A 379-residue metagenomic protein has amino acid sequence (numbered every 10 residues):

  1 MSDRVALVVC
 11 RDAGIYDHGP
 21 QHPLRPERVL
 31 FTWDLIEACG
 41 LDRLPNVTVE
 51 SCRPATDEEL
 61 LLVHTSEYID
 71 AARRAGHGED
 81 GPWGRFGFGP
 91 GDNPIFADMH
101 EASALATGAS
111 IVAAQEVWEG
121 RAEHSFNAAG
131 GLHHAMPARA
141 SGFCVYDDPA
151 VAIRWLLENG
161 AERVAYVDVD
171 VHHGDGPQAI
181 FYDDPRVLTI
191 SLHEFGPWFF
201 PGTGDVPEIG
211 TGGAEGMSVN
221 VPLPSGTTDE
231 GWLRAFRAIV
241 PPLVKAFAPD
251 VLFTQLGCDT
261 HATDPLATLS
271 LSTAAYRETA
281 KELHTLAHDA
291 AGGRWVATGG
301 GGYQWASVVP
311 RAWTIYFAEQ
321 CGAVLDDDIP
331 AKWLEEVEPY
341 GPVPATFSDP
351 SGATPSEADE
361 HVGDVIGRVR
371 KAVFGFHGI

Functional and structural regions predicted by a protein language model:
M1-L62: N-terminal low-complexity, Ser/Thr- and acidic-residue-enriched intrinsically disordered segments
S2-V9, G14-D17, A71-A72, E79-I379: A general "terminal functional-core" signal
C39-R43, E67, G120, N159-G160: Short glycine-centered helix-capping/turn motifs at secondary-structure transition points
T48-G89: Cationic, histidine-enriched alpha-helical/coil surfaces that engage anionic ligands
